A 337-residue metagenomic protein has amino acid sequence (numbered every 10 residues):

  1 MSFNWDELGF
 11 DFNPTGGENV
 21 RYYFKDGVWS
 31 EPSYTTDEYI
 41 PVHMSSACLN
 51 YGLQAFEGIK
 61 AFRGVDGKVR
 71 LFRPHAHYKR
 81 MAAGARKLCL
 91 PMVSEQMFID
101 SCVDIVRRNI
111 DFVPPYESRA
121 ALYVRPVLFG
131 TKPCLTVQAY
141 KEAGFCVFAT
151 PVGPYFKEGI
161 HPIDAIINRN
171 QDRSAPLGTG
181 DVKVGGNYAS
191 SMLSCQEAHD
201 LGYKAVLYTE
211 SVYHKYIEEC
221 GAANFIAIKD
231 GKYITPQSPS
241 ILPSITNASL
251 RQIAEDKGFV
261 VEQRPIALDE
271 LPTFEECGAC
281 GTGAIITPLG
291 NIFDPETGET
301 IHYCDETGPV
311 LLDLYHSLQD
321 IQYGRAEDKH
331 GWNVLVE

Functional and structural regions predicted by a protein language model:
M1-I105, Y123, V127, P133-E337: Helix-start/capping segments and mature chain N-termini
I105-V113, R119, F129-T131: Internal, well-ordered alpha/beta segment that forms a basic, Gly-enriched binding/recognition surface
V113-P114, V137: Short boundary motifs at domain starts and secondary-structure transition points
